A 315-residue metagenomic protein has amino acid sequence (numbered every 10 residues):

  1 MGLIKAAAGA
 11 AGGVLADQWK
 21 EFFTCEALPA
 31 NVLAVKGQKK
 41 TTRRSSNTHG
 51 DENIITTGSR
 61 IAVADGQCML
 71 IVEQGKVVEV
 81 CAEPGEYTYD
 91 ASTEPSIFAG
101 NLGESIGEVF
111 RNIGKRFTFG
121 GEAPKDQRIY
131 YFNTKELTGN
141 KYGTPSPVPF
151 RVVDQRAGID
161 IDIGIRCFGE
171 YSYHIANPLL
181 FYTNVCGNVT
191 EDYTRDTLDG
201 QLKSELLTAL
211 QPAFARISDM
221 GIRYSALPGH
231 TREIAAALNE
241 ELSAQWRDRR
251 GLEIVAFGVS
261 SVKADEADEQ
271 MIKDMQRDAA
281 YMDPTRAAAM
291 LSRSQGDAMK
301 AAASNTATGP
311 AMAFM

Functional and structural regions predicted by a protein language model:
M1-K263, M315: N-terminal hydrophobic membrane-entry segments
D265-M315: Assembly-interface segments of oligomeric complexes
